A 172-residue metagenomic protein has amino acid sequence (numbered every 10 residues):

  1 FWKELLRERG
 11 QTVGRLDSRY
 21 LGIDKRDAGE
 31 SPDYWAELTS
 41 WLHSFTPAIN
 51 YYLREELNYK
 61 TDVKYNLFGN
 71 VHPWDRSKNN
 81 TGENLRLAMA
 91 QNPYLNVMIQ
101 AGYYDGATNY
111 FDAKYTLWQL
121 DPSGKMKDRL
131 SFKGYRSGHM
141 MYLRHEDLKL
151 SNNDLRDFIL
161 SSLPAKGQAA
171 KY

Functional and structural regions predicted by a protein language model:
F1-A107: Alpha/beta-hydrolase fold catalytic core
L95, N109-Q119: Short alpha-helix in the alpha/beta-hydrolase fold that links the catalytic acid
V97, T108-Y110, G124-M126: Extended hydrophobic-aromatic, low-complexity segments
D105-N109, M140-L143: Flexible loop/turn segments at secondary-structure boundaries
Q119-L120, L130-K133: C-terminal soluble interaction/assembly domains
R136-L148: Catalytic histidine-centered segment of alpha/beta-hydrolase-like enzymes
L148-R156: Short, amphipathic alpha-helical "lid/cap" segments that border enzyme active or binding sites
L155-Y172: Extended, charge-rich low-complexity interaction segments
